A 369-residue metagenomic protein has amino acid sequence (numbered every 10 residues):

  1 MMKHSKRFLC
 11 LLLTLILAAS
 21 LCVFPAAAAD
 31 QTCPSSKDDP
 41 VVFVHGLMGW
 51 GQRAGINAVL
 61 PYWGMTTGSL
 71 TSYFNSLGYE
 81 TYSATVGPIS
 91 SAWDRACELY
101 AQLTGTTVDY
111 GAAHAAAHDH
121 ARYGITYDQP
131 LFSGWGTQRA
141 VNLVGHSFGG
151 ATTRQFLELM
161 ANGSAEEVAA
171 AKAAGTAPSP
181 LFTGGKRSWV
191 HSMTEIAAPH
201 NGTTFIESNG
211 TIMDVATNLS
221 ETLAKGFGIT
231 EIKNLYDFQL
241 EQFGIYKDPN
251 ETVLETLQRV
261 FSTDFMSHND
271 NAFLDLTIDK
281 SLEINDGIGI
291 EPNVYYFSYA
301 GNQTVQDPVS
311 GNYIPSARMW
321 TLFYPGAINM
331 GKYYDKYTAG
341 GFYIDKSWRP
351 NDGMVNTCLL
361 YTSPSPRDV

Functional and structural regions predicted by a protein language model:
M2-L11: Bacterial N-terminal signal peptides that target proteins for export
C22-Q31: Sec-dependent signal peptide cleavage junction
S36-V141: Active-site catalytic motif of lipid deacylating hydrolases and related acyltransferases
T107-Y110, H114-T256: Serine-dependent carboxylesterase/thioesterase catalytic core of lipase-like alpha/beta-hydrolase/SGNH enzymes
D237-Q303: Serine-hydrolase catalytic core
D264, G287-L360: Acidic, glycine-rich loop-and-strand cores that form catalytic or ligand-binding grooves in diverse globular domains
Y361-D368: Conserved small/polar residues in nucleotide/adenosyl-binding loops
